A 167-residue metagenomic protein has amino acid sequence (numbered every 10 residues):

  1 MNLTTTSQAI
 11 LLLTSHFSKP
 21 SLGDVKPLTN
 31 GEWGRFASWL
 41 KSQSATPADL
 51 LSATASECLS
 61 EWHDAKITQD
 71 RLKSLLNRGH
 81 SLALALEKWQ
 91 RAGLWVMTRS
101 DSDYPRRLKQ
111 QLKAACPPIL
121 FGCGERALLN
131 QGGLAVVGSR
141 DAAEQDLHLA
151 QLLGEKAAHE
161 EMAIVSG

Functional and structural regions predicted by a protein language model:
M1-K156: Short, positively charged patches
M97, I164-V165: Structural detector of well-ordered beta-strand residues that form the stable sheet scaffold of enzyme domains
C123, V165-G167: Structural motif
